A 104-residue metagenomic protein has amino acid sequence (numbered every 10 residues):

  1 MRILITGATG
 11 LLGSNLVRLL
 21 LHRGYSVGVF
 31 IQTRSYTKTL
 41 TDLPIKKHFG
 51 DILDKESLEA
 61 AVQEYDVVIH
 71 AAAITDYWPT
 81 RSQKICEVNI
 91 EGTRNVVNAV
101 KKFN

Functional and structural regions predicted by a protein language model:
M1-Y25: N-terminal Rossmann NAD(P)H-binding glycine-rich loop of SDR-like oxidoreductase domains
T6, F30, V68-A72: SDR active-site strand-loop-helix element
T6-T9, T75, T93: Ser/Thr-centric signal marking residues that sit in or immediately flank functional binding/regulatory motifs
Y25-R34: Conserved glycine-rich Rossmann-like NAD(P)H-binding loop of the short-chain dehydrogenase/reductase
Y36-T41, I45-V88, A99: NAD(P)H-binding glycine-rich loop region in Rossmannoid oxidoreductase-like domains and their noncatalytic homologs
E91-N104: Conserved Rossmann-fold NAD(P)-dependent oxidoreductase catalytic core, especially the SDR/UDP-sugar
